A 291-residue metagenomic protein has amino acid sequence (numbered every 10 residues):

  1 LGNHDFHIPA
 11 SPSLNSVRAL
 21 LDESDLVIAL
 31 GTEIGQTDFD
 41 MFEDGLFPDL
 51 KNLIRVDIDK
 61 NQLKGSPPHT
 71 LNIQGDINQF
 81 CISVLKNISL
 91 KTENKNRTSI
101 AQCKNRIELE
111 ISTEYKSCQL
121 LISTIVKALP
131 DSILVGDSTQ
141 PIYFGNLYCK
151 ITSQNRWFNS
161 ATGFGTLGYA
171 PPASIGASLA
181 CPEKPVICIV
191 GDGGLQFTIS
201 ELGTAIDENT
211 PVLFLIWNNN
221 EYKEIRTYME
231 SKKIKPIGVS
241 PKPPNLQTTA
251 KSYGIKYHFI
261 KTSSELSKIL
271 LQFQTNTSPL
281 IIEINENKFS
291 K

Functional and structural regions predicted by a protein language model:
L1, V17, L30, Q36-F39 (+6 more regions): Short helix/loop capping segments that flank catalytic or ligand/cofactor-binding pockets
L1-A10, V27-G31, Q102-I111, F158-T162 (+2 more regions): Short, basic, glycine/proline-bearing loop/turn elements
L1-E23, V27, A128-P171: Anionic-ligand anchoring segments at beta-strand to alpha-helix junctions in alpha/beta enzyme folds, i.e., glycine
A10-Q62: Phosphate/diphosphate-binding loops
L21, K64-S66, N72-Q74, N78-C81 (+1 more regions): Thiamine diphosphate
T32, V56-I58, D137, G191 (+1 more regions): Cofactor-binding loop segments of dinucleotide-utilizing enzymes, especially the Rossmann-like FAD- and NAD(P)+-binding
Q36, E114-C118, G194-F197: Active-site glycine- and acidic-residue-rich loops that bind and position anionic ligands or nucleotide-like cofactors
D49-S138, Y257, K261-K291: Phosphate/pyrophosphate-binding active-site segments
